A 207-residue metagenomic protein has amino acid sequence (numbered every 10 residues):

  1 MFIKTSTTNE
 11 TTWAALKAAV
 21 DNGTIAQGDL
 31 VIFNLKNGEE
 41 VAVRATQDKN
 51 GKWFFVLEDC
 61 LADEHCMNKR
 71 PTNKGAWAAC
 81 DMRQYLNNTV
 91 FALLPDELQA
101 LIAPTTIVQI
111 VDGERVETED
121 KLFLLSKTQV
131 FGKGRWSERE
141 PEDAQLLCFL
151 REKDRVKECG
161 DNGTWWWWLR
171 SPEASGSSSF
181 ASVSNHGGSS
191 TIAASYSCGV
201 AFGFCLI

Functional and structural regions predicted by a protein language model:
M1-I207: Collagenous Gly-X-Y triple-helix signature in extracellular proteins
